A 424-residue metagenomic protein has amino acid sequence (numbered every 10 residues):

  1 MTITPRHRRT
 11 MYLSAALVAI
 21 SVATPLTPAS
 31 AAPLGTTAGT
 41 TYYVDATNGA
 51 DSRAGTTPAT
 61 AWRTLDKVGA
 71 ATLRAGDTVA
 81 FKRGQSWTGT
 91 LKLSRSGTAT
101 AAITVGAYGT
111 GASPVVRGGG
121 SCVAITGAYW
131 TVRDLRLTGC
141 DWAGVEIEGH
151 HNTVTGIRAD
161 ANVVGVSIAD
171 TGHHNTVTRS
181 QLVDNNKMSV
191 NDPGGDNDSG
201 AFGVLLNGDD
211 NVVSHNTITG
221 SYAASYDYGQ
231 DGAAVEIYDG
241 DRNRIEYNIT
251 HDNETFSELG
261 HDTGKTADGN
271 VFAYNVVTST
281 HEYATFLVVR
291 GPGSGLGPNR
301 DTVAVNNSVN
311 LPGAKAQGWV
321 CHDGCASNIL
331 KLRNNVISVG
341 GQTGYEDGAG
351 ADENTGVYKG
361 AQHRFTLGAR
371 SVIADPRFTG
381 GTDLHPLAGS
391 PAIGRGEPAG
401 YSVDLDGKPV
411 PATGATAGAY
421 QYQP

Functional and structural regions predicted by a protein language model:
T2-P33: Secretory targeting and sorting signals
T41, G76-T78, G84, T90 (+14 more regions): Detector for repetitive beta-architecture
A46-K82, S86-W87, D406, V410-P411 (+1 more regions): Acidic Gly/Asp/Thr-rich repetitive segments characteristic of extracellular carbohydrate-active and adhesion proteins
T78-G89, L93-A143, R179, A369-P376: Right-handed parallel beta-helix/beta-spiral solenoid domain characteristic of secreted/periplasmic
K92, R117-V123, G139-E146, A161-A169 (+5 more regions): Extracellular beta-strand/beta-solenoid scaffold signature
S94, R244-T250, G269-D383: Predominantly extracellular beta-rich ligand-binding scaffolds that present long acidic/polar faces for carbohydrate
L135, N152, I157, N175 (+12 more regions): Consensus "Asn ladder" position of solenoid repeat domains
S390-P424: Surface beta-loop-beta hairpin patches that serve as ligand-binding interfaces in beta-rich domains
